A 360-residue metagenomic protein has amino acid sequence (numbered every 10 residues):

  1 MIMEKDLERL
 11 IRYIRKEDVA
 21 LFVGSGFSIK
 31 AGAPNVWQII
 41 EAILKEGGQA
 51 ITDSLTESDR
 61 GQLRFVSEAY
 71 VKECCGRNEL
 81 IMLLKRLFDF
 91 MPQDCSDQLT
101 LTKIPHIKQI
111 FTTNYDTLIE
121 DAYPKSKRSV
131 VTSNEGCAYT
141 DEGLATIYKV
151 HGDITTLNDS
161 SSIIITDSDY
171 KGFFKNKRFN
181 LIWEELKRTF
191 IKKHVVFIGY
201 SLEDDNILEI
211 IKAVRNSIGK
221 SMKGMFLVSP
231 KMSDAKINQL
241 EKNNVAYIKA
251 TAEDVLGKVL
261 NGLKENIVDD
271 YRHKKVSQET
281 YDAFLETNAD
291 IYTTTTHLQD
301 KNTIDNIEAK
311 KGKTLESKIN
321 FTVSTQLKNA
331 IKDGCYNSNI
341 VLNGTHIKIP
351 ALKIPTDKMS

Functional and structural regions predicted by a protein language model:
M1-L21, F27-A31, E46, G76 (+4 more regions): SIR2/sirtuin-family catalytic core signature
M3, F90-D94, K175-F179, D204: A conditional alpha-helix N-cap/helix-loop micro-motif detector
K16-D167, V195-I198, E209: Conserved catalytic core of sirtuin-type NAD+-dependent deacylases
D167-E184, E209-I210: Active-site glycine-rich loop that binds ribose-phosphate moieties when present
